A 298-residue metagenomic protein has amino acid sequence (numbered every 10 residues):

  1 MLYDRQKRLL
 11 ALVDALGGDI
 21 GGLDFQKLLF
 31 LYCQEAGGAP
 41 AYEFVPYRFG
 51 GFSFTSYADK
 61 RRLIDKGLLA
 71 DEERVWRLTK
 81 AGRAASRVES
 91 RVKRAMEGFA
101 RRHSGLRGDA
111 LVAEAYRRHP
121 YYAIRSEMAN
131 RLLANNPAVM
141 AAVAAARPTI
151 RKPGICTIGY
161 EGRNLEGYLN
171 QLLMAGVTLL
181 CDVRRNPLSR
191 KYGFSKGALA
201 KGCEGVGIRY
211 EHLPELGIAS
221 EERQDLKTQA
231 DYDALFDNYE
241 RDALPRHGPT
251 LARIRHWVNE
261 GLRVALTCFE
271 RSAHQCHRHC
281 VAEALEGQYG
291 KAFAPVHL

Functional and structural regions predicted by a protein language model:
M1-I158, G287-G290: Domain-edge interaction signal
R61, T228-A265: Internal catalytic-core helix/loop-beta-alpha segment that presents or stabilizes conserved functional determinants
E161-L172: Short, acidic/polar
T178-L188, H212-P214, V296-L298: A short beta-strand-loop structural module common to alpha/beta enzyme folds
L179-N186, R263-R271: Acidic beta-strand-to-loop metal/phosphate-binding motif
R190-Y232: Short, surface-exposed acidic-centric catalytic microdomains
S195, Q275-E286: Short Gly/Thr/Asp-enriched flexible loops that form oxyanion-binding sites at enzyme active sites
A282, E286-L298: Short, flexible loop segments at boundaries between secondary-structure elements
